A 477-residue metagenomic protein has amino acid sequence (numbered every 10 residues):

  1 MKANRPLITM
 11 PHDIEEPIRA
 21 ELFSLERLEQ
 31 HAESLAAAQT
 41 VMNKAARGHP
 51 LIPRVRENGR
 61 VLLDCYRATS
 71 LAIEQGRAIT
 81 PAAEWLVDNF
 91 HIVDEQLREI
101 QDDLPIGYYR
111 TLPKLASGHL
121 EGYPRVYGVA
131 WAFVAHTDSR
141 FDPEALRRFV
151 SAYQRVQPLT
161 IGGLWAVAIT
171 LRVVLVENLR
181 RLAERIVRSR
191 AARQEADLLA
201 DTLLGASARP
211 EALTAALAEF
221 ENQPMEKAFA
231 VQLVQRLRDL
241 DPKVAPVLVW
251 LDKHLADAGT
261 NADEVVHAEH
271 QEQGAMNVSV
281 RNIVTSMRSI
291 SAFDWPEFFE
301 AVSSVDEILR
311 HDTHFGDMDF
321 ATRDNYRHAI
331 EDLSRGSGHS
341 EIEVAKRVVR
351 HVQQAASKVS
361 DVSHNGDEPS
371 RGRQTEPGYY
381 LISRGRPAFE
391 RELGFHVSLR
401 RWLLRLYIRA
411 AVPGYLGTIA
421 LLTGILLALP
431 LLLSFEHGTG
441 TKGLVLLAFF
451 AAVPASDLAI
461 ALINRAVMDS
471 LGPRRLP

Functional and structural regions predicted by a protein language model:
M1-L22, A32-P53, G59, L63-R67 (+3 more regions): Basic, amphipathic N-terminal segments
A38-A46, Y66-R77, G107, H136 (+1 more regions): Secondary-structure edge/capping motif, primarily at the C-terminal ends of alpha-helices and the immediately following
L51, N58, A82, N89 (+2 more regions): Amphipathic alpha-helix face/heptad-repeat signature
G59, L63-Y66, S70, D94-L97 (+4 more regions): A structural signal for well-ordered alpha-helices, especially hydrophobic packing surfaces of coiled-coils
P81-E144: Active-site acidic catalytic loop and adjacent metal/ATP-binding pocket of ATP-dependent phosphoryl transfer enzymes
S117, E121, T137-E144, L159-V167 (+4 more regions): Short acidic, glycine/proline-enriched loop segments that cap or flank alpha-helices
G122-L164, L171-R188: Active-site activation/catalytic loop segments of kinase-like enzymes and analogous catalytic loops in related
R155-V156, A166, D469, P473: Cytosolic/matrix-facing juxtamembrane and C-terminal tails of multi-pass cellular membrane proteins
